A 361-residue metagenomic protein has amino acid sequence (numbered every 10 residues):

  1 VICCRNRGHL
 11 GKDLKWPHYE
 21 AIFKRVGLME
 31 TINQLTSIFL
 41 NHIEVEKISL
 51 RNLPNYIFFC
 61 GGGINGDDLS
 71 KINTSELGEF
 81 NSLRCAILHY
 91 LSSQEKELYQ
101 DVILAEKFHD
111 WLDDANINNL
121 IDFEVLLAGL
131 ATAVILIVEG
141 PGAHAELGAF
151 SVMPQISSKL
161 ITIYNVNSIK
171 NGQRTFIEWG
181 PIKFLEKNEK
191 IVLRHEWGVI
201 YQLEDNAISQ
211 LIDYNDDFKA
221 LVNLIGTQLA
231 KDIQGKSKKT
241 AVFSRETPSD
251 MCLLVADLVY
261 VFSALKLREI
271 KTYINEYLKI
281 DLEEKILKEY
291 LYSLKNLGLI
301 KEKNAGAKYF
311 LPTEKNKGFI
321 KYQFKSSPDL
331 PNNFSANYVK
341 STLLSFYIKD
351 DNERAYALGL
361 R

Functional and structural regions predicted by a protein language model:
C3-C4: Cysteine-centered motifs
K15-L147, V152-R361: Conserved catalytic or regulatory cores that recognize and/or transform ribose-phosphate-containing ligands
